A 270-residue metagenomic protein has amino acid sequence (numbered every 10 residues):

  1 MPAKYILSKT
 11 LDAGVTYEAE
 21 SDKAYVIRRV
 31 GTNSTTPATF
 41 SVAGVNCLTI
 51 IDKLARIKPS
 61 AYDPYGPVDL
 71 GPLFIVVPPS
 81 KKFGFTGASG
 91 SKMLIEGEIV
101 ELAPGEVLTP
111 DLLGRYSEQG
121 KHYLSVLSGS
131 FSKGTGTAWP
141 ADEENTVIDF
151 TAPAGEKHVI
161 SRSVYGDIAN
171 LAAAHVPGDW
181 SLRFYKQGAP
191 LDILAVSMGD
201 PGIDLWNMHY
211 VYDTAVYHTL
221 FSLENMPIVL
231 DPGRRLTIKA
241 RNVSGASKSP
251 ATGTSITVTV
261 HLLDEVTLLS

Functional and structural regions predicted by a protein language model:
M1-S270: Beta-strand-centric surfaces of beta-sandwich/beta-rich domains
